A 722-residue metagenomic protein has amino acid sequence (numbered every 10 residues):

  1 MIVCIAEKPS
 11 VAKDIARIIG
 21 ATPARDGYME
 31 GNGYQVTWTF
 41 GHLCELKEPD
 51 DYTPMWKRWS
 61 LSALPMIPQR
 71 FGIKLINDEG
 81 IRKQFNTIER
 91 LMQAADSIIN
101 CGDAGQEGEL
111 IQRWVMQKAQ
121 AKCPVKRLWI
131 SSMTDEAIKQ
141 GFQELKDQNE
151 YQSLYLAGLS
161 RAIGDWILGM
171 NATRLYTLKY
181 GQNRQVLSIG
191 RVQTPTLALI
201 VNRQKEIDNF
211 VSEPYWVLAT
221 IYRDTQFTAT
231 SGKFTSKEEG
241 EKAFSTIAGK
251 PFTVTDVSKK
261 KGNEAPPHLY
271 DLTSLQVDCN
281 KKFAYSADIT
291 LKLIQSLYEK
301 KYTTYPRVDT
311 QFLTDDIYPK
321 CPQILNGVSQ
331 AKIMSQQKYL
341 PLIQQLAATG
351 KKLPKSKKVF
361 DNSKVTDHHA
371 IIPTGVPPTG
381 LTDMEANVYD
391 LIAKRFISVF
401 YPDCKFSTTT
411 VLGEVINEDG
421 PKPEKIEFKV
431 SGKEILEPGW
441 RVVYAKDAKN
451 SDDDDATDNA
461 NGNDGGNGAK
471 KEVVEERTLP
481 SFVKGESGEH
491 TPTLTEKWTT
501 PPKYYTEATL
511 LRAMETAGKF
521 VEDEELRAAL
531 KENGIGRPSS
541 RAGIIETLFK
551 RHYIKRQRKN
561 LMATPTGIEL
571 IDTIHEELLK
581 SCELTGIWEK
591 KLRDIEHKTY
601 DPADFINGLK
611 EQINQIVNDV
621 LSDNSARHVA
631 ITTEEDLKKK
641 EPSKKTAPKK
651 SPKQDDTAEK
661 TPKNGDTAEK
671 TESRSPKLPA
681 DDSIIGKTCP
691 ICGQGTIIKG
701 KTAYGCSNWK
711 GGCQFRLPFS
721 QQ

Functional and structural regions predicted by a protein language model:
M1-W166, M170, A448-K449: Intrinsically disordered, low-complexity regulatory segments
I2-V3, K118, A287-D288, D309-Q722: Basic, low-complexity terminal or inter-domain segments flanking catalytic cores
P23-Y28, Q148-S153, R174-L178, K205-F210 (+3 more regions): Active-site phosphate-binding and catalytic loops of NTP-dependent enzymes
G72-I98, L199-I200, D278-C279, L391-I397 (+1 more regions): Phosphate-interacting basic helix/loop segments used at nucleotide- and nucleic-acid interfaces
N86, Q93, D135-W216, T220-Y222 (+1 more regions): C-terminal or mid-to-C-terminal helical accessory/interaction module adjacent to the motor/catalytic core
K237-Y270, Q276: Metal- or metallocofactor-binding catalytic centers and their adjacent structured scaffolds across diverse enzyme
K282-S286: A conserved hydrophobic secondary-structure block that centers on an alpha-helix together with its immediately flanking
